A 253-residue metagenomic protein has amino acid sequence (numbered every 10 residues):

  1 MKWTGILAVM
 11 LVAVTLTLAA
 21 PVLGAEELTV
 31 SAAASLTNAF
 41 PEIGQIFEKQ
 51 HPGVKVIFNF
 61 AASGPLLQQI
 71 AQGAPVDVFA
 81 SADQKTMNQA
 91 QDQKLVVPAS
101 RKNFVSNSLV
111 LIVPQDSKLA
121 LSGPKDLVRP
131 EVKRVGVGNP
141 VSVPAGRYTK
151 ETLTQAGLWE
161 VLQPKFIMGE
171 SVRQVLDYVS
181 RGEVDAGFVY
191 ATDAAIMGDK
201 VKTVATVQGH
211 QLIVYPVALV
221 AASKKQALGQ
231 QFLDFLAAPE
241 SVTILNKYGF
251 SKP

Functional and structural regions predicted by a protein language model:
M1-K2: N-terminal secretory signal peptides that target proteins for export/translocation
L7-A19: Bacterial N-terminal signal peptides
G24-H51, K55-G64, Q68-A74, S81-P253: Exported/periplasmic ABC-transporter solute-binding proteins
